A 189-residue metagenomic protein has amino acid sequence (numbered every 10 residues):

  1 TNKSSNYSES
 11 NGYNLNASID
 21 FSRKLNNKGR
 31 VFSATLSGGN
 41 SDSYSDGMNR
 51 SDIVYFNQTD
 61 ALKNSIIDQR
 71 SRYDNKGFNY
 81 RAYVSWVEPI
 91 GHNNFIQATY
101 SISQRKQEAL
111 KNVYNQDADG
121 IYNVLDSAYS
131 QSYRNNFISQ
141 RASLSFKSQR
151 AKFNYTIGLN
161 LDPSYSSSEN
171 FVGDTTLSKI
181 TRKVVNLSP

Functional and structural regions predicted by a protein language model:
T1-P189: Primarily recognizes Gram-negative and organellar outer-membrane beta-barrels
